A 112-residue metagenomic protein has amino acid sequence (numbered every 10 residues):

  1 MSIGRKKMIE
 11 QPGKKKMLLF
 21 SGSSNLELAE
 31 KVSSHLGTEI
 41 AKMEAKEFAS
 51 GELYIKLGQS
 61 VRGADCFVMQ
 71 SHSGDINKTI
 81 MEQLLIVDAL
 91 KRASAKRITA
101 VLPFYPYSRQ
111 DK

Functional and structural regions predicted by a protein language model:
M1-K112: PRPP-associated nucleotide enzymes
